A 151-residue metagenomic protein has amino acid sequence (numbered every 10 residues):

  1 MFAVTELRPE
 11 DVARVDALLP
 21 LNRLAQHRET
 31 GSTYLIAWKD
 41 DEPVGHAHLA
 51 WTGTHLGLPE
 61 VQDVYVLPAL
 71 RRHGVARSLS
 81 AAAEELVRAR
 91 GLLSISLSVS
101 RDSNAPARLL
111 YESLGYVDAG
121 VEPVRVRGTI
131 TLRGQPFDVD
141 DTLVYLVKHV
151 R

Functional and structural regions predicted by a protein language model:
F2-P68, S80-A81, L86, E122 (+1 more regions): Acetyl-CoA-dependent GNAT
V64-R71, V99-R101: A short, internal acetyl-CoA/4′-phosphopantetheine-binding micro-motif in the GNAT/acyltransferase core
V66, R72-E85, R108-S113: Conserved acetyl-CoA-binding loop-helix of GNAT-fold acetyltransferases
V75, L92, Y116: Short phosphate-binding/catalytic loops that engage adenosine nucleotides
V87-S100: Conserved GNAT acetyl-CoA-binding A-motif
L97-A107, P123-T129, F137: Conserved beta-strand-loop-alpha-helix junction that forms the acyl-donor binding cleft
Y111-V121: Conserved acetyl-CoA-binding loop of GNAT-fold acetyltransferases
V124-R151: Terminal substrate-recognition subdomain of acyl/acetyltransferases
